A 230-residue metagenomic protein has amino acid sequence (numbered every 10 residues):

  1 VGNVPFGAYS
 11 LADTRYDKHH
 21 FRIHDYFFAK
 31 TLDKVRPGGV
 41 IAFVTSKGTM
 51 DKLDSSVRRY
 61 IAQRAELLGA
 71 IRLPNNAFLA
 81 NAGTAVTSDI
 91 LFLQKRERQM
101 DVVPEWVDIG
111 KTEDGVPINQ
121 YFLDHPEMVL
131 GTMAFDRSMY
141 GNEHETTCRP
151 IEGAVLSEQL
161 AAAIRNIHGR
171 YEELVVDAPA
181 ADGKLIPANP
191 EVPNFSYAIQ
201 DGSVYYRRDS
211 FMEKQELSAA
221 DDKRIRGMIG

Functional and structural regions predicted by a protein language model:
V1-G7: Amphipathic alpha-helical repeat scaffolds
P5, D17-K18: Conserved, charge-rich beta-strand/loop surface module that forms ligand/interface-binding patches within domains
G7-A8, G48-D51, R98-Q99: Short acidic, S/G/P-rich loop/turn micro-motifs used as interaction or catalytic elements
A8-T14, L53-D54: Conserved ATPase-coupling elements of RecA-like P-loop NTPase cores
R15, S56-V57, P104-V107: Composition- and surface-driven signal marking solvent-exposed, interaction-prone regions in large proteins
H19-L79, V86-L93: Conserved Class I SAM-dependent methyltransferase catalytic core
N75, R137-G230: Non-catalytic, mostly N-terminal accessory regions of nucleic-acid modification and defense proteins
A80-P179: Flexible, glycine-/basic-rich loop-and-beta segments that form/coincide with the SAM-dependent methyltransferase
